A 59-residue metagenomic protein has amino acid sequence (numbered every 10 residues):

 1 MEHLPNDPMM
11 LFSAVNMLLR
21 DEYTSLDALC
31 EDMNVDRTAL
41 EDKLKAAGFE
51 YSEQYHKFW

Functional and structural regions predicted by a protein language model:
M1-D21, S25: N-terminal acidic leader/helix
L29-C30: Short alpha-helical "recognition helix" segments of helix-turn-helix
D36-E50: Short acidic, Pro/Gly- and aromatic-enriched capping/linker segments at domain boundaries
E53: Short, acidic, Ser/Thr-enriched surface-loop or helix-capping motifs
